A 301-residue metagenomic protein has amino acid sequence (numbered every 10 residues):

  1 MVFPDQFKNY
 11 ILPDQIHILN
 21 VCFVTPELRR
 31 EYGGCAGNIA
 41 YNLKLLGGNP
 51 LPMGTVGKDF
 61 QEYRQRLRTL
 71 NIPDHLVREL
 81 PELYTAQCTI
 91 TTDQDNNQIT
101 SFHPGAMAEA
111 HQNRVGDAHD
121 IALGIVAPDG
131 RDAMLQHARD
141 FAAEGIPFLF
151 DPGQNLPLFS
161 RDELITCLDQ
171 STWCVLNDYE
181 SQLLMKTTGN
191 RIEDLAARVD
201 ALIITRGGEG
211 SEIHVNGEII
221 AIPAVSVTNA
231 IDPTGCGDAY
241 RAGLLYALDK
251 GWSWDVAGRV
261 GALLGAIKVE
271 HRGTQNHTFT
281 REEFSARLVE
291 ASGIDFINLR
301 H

Functional and structural regions predicted by a protein language model:
M1-F7, L28, L51, Q65-A221 (+3 more regions): Ribokinase/PfkB-type carbohydrate-kinase core domain
M1-L51, E62, E109, A230 (+1 more regions): Glycine-rich phosphate/adenosyl-contacting loop at the front of the ribokinase-like
A36-A40, M134, R241: A general structural signal for well-ordered alpha-helical segments in protein cores
K44, A142, D249: Gly/Ala-rich phosphate-binding loop of Rossmann-like dinucleotide-binding domains, activating on the conserved
V56-D59: Residues in the short beta-alpha loop(s) of Rossmann-like NAD(P)-binding domains
A197-A201, V225-R300: Conserved post-catalytic alpha-helical subdomain immediately downstream of the catalytic base and nucleotide-binding
